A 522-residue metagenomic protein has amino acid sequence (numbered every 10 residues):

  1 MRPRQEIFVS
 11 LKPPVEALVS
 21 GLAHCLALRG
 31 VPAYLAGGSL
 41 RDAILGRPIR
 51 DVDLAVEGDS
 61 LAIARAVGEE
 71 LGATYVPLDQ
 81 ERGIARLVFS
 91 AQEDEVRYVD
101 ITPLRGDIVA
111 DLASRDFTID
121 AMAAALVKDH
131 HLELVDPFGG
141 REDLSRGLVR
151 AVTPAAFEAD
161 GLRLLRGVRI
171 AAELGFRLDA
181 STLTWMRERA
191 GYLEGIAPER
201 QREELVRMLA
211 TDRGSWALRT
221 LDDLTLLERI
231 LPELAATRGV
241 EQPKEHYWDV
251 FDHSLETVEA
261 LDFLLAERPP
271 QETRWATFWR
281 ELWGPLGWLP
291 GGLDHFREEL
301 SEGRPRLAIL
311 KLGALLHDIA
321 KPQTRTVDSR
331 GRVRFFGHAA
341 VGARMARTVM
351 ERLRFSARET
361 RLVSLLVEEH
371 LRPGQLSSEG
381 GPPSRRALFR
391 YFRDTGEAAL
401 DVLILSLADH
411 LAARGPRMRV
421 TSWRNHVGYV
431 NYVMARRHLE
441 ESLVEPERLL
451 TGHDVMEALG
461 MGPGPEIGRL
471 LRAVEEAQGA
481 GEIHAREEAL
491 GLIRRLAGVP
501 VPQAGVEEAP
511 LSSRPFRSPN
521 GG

Functional and structural regions predicted by a protein language model:
M1-G522: Catalytic cores of the polymerase beta-like nucleotidyltransferase superfamily and closely associated nucleotide
